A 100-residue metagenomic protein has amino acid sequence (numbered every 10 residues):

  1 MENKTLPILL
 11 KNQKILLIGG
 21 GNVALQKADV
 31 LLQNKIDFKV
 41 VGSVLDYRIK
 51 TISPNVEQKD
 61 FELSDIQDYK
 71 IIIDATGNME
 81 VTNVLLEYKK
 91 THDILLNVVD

Functional and structural regions predicted by a protein language model:
M1-V44, R48-I52, V56-K59: Hydrophobic, well-ordered beta-alpha structural blocks that scaffold small-molecule cofactor pockets
L9, V30, S43, D68-Y69 (+2 more regions): N-terminal ligand-binding/catalytic initiation module
K14, K70-I71: Structural motif
A24-L25, V81-N83: Short, well-ordered alpha-helical microsegments
Y47-R48, S64, L85: N-terminal Rossmann-like dinucleotide/flavin-binding domain of flavoprotein oxidoreductases that bind FAD/FMN
D60, T76-G77: Short glycine-/small-residue-rich Rossmann-like dinucleotide-binding loops
F61-D68: Short amphipathic alpha-helix with an adjacent loop that forms part of the alpha/beta core around
I71-T76, T82-D100: ADP-ribose/adenylate-binding Rossmann-like module
